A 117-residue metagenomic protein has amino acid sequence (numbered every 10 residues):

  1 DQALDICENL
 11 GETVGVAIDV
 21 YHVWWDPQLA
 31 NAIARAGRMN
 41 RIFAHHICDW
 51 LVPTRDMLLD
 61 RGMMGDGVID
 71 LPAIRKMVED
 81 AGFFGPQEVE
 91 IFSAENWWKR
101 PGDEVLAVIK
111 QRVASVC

Functional and structural regions predicted by a protein language model:
D1-I18, H22-C117: Histidine-acidic metal/acid-base catalytic patches
